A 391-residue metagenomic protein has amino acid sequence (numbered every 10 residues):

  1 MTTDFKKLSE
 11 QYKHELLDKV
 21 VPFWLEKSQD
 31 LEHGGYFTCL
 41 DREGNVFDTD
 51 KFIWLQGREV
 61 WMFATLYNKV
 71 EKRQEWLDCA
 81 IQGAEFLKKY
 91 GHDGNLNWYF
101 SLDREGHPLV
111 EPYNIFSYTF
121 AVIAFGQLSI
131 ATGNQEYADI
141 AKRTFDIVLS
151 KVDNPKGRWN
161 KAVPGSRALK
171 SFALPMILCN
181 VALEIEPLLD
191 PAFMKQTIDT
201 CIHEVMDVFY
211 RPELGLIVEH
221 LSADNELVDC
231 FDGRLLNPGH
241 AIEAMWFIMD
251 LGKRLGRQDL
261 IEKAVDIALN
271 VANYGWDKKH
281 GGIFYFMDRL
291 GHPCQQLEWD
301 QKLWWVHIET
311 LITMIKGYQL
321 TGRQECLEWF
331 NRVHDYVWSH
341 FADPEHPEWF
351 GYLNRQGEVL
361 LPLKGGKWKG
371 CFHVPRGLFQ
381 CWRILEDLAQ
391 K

Functional and structural regions predicted by a protein language model:
M1-K391: Glycan-recognition and catalytic cores of secretory/periplasmic carbohydrate-active enzymes
